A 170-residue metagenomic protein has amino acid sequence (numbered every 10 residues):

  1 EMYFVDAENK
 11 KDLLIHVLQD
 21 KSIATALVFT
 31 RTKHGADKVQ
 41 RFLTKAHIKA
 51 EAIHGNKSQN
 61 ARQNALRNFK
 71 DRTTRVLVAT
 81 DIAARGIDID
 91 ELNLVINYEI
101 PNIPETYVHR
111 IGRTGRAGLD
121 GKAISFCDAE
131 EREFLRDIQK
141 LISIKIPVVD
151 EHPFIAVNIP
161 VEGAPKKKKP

Functional and structural regions predicted by a protein language model:
E1-P160: Conserved helicase RecA-like core
E162-P170: Intrinsically disordered, Lys/Arg-rich low-complexity segments
